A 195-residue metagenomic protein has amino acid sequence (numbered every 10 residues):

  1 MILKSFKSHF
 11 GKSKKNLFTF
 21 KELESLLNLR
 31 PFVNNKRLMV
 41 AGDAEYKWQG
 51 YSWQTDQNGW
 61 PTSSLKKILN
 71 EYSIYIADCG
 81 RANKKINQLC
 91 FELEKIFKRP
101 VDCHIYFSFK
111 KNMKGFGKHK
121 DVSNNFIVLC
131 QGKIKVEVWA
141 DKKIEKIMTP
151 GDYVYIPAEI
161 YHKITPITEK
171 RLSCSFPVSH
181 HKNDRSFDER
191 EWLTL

Functional and structural regions predicted by a protein language model:
M1-N35: An N-terminal JmjN-like helical accessory module and its immediate linker preceding a catalytic domain
K36, A41-D152, I160-L195: Active-site region of the double-stranded beta-helix
Y155: Conserved beta-strand-loop-short alpha-helix elements that form and flank the Mn2+/Mg2+-coordinating active site
